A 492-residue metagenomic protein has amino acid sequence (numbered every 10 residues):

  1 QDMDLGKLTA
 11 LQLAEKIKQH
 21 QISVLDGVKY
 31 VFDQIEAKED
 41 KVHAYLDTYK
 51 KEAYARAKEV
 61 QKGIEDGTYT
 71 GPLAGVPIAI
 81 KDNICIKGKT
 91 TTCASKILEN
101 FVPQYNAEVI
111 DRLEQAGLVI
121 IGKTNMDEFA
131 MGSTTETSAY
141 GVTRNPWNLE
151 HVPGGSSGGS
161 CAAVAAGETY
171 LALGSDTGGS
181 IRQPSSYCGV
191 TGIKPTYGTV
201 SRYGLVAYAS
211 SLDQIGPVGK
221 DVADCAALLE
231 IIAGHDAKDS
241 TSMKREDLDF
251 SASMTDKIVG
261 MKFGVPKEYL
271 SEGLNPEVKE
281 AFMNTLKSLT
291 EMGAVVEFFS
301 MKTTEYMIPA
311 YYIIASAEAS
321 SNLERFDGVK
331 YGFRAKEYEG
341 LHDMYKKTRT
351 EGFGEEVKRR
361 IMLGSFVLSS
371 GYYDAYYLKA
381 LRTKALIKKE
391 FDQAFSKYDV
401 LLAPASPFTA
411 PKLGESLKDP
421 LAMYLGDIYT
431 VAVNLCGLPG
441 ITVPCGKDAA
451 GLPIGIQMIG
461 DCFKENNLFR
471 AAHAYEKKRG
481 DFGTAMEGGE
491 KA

Functional and structural regions predicted by a protein language model:
Q1-A55, E291-G293, T484-A492: An N-terminal boundary/leader segment
A14-E15, F32, N125, S271 (+3 more regions): Serine-dependent amide/ester hydrolase catalytic core
H20, K81, D221: Short, conserved phosphate/pyrophosphate- and ester-handling motifs at nucleotide-, phospho-/glycolipid
V31, A53, N106, C225 (+5 more regions): Residue-level signal for inorganic ion chemistry
A37, Q115, A166-L171, S175-G273 (+4 more regions): Structural helix-boundary/capping segments
H43, Y170, D399-L401: Conserved acidic residues
L73-C93, A252-G264, A317-K388, P439-G455: Short helix-loop capping/hinge segments that flank enzyme active sites or metal/cofactor-binding pockets
L73-I215, E268, A317, A403-L421: Short glycine/serine-rich loop/turn segments
